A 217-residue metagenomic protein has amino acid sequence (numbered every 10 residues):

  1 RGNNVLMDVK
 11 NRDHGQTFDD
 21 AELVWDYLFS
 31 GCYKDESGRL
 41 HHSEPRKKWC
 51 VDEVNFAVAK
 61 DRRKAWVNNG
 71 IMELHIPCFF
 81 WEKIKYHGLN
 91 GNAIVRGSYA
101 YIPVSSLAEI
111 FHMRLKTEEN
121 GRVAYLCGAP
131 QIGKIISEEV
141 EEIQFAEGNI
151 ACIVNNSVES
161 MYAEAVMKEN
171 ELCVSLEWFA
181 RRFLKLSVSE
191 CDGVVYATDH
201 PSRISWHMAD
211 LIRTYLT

Functional and structural regions predicted by a protein language model:
R1-N55: C-terminal catalytic histidine-bearing segment of alpha/beta-hydrolase fold enzymes
R39-T217: Primary recognition of N-terminal secretory signal peptides and signal-anchoring hydrophobic helices
